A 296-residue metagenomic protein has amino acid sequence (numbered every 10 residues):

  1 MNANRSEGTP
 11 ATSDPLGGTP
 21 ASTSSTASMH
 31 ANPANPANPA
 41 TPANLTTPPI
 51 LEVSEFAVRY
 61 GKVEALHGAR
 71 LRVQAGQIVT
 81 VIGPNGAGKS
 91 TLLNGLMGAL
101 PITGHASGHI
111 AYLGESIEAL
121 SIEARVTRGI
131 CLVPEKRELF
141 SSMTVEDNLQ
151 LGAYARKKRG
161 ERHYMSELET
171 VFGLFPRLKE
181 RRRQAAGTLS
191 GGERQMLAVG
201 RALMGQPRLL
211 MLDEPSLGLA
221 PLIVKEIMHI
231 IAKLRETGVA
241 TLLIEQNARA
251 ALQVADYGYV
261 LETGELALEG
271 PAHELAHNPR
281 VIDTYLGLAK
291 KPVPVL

Functional and structural regions predicted by a protein language model:
G61, P101-I102, L120, V145-S166 (+2 more regions): ABC-type ATPase nucleotide-binding domains, specifically the catalytic core motifs of the NBD
I82-P84: The feature captures the beta-strand-to-loop junction immediately N-terminal to the Walker
M97: Helix-to-loop junction immediately C-terminal to a conserved catalytic motif
H105-E115, R162-L168: Conserved ABC transporter NBD signature motif
A185-L189: Conserved ABC ATPase signature
A202-L203: ABC ATPase C-loop
Q206: Conserved catalytic motifs of ABC-family nucleotide-binding domains
